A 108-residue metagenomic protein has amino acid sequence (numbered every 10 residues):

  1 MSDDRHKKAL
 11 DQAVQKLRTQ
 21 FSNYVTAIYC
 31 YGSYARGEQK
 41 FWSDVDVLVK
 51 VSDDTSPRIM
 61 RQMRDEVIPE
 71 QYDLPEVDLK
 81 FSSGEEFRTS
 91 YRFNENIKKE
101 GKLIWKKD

Functional and structural regions predicted by a protein language model:
M1-Y24, R36-F41, V51-D108: Catalytic core of pol beta-like nucleotidyltransferases
T26-Y34: Short gly/ser-rich loop at a beta-strand->alpha-helix junction or flexible surface loop bordering the NTP-binding
D46-K50: Short beta-strand->loop micro-motif that forms the acidic, two-metal-ion catalytic signature in nucleotide-processing
